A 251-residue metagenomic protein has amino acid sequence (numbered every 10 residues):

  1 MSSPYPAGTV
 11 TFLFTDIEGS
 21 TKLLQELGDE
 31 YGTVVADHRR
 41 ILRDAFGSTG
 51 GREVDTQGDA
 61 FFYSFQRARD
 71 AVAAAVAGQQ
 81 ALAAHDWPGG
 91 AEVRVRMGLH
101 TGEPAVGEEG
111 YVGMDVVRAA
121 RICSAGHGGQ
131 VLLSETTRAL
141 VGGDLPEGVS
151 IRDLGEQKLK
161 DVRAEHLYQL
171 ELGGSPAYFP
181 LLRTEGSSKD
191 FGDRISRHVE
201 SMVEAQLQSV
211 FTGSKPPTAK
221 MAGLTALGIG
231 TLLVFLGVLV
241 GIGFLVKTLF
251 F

Functional and structural regions predicted by a protein language model:
S2, T136-F250: Intrinsically disordered, glycine/charged-rich C-terminal tails and inter-domain linkers that flank nucleotidyl cyclase
S2-A74, Q80-A81: Catalytic NTP-binding/metal-coordinating core of nucleotidyl cyclase/transferase enzymes
S3, F62-E171: Catalytic beta-strand-to-alpha-helix segment of the class III nucleotidyl cyclase homology domain
S20, V106, S175-A177: Short, acidic Gly/Pro/Ser/Thr-rich loop/turn segments
R39-R40, T56, M97, V131 (+1 more regions): Hydrophobic alpha-helical segments, especially transmembrane helices and their immediate juxtamembrane helical caps
L42-D44, R94, G186-S187: Juxtamembrane/interface motifs at transmembrane-helix termini
